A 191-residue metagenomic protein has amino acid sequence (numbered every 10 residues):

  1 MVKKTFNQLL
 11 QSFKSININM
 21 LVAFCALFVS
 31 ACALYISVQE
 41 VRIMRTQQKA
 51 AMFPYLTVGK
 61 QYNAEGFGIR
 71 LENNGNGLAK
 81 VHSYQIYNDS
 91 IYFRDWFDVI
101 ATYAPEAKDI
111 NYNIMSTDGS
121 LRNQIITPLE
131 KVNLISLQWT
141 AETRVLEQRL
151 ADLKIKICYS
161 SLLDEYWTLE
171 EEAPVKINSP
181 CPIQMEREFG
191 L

Functional and structural regions predicted by a protein language model:
V2-D109, T117, R187-L191: Membrane-proximal alpha-helical anchors
S30, I100-T143: Intrinsically disordered, low-complexity Pro/Gly/Ser/Thr-rich segments with frequent PxxP/GP/PP motifs and embedded
L71-E72, Y84, R94-W96, E147-R149 (+2 more regions): Surface-exposed beta-strand edges and their flanking turn/coil or helix-capping segments
R122-C181: Terminal connector regions
I177-L191: Short, low-complexity, Pro/Ser/Thr/Gly-rich segments in the mature regions of secreted, periplasmic
